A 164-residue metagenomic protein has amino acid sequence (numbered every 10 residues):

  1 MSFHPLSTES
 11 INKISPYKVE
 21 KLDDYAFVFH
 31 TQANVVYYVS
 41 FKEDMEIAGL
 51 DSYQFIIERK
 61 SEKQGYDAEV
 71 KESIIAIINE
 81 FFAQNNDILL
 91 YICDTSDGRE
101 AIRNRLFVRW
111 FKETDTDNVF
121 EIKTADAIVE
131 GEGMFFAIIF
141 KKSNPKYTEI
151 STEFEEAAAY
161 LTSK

Functional and structural regions predicted by a protein language model:
M1-K164: Non-catalytic substrate-recognition and accessory regions of acyl/acetyltransferase enzymes
